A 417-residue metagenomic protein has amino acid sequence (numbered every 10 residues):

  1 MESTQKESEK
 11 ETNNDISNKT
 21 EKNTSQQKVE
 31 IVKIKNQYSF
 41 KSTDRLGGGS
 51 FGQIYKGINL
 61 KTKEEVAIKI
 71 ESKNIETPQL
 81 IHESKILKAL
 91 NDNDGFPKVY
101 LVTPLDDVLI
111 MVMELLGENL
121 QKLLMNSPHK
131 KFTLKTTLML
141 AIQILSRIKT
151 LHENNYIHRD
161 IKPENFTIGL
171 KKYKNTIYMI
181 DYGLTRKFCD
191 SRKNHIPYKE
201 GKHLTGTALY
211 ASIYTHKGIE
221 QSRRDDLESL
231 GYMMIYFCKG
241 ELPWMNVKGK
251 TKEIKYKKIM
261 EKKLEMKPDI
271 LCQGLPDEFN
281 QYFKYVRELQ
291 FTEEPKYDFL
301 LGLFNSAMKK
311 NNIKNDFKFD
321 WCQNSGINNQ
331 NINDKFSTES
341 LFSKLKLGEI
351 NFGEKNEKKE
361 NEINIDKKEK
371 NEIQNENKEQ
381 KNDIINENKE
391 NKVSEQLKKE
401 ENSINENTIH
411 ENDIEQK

Functional and structural regions predicted by a protein language model:
I34-R45: Conserved N-terminal boundary motif of the eukaryotic protein kinase catalytic domain
Q53: Conserved N-lobe ATP-binding subsite of Hanks-type protein kinase domains, especially the beta3 VAIK lysine
N59-I81: ATP-binding glycine-rich loop module of kinase domains
K98-L109: Short beta-strand micro-motifs within the conserved protein kinase catalytic domain, predominantly in the N-lobe
L116-N126: Structural motif in protein kinase domains
L140-A141: Activation segment signature within eukaryotic-like protein kinase domains
H152-L170: Catalytic-loop of the protein kinase fold
G169-T205: Activation segment/activation loop of eukaryotic-type protein kinase catalytic domains
